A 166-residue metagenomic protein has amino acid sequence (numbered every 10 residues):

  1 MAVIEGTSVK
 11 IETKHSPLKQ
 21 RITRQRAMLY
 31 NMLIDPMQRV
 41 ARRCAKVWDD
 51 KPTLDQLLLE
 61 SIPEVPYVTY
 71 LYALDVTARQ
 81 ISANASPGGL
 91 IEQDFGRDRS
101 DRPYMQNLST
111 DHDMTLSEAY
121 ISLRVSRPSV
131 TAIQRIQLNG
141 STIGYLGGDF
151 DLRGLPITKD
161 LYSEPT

Functional and structural regions predicted by a protein language model:
A2-I81, S163-T166: Intrinsically disordered, low-complexity terminal regulatory regions
I4, I34-R39, Q80-A83, F95-S100 (+1 more regions): Generic detector of short, locally flexible boundary/turn motifs and exposed helical patches
Q56-D101, I133-N139: Feature captures eukaryotic membrane-trafficking machinery centered on endolysosomal pathways and lysosome-related
P87-G88, E92-P165: Sensory/regulatory domains in signal-transduction proteins
